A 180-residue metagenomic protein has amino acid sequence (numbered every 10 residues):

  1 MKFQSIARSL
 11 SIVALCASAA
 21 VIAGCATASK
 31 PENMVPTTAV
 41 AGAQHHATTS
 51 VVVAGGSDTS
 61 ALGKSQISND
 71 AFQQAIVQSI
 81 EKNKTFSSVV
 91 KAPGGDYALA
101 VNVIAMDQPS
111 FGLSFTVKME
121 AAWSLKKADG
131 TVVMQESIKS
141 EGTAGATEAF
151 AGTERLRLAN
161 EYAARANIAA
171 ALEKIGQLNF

Functional and structural regions predicted by a protein language model:
M1-C25: Sec-dependent bacterial lipoprotein signal peptides
K2, G24-Q78, N83, L172-F180: A structural "domain/chain start" motif
S5, T38, I76, S137 (+1 more regions): Solvent-exposed, flexible loop/coil residues
R8, L15, A41-A43, K91 (+1 more regions): Generic marker of residues within folded, mature protein domains
A26-M34, S87-S88, A92-Q135, G142-L158: Surface-exposed short loop/turn segments
H45-V51, V132-K139: Short coil-to-beta-strand
K64, S68, F72, F115 (+1 more regions): Extracytoplasmic/periplasmic, Sec-exported soluble proteins
G152-F180: Compositionally biased, intrinsically disordered linkers/stalks adjacent to structured regions
